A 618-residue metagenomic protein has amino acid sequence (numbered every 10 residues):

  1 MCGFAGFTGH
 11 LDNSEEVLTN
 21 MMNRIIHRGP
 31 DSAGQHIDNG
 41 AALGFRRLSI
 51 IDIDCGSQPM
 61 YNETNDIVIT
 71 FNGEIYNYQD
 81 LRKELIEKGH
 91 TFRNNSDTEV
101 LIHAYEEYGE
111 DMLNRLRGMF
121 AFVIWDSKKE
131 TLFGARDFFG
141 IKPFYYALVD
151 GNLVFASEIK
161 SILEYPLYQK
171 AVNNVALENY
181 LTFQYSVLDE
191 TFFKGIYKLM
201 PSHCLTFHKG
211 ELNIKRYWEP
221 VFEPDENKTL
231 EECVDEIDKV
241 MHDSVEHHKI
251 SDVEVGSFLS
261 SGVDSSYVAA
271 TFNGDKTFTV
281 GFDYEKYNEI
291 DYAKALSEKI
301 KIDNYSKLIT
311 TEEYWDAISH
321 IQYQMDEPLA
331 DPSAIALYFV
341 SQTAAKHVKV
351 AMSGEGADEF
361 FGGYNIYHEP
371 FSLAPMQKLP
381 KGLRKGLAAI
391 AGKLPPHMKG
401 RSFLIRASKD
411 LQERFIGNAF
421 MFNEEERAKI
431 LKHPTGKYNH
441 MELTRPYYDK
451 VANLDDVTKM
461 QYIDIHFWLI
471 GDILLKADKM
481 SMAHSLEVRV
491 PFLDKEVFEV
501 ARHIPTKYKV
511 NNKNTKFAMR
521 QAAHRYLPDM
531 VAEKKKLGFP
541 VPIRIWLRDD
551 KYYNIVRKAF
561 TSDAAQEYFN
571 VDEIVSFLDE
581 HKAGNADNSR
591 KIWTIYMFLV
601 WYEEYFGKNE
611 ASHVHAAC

Functional and structural regions predicted by a protein language model:
M1-F4, T19-N20, D111, G195-I196 (+6 more regions): Adenosyl-5′-phosphate
M1-M325, L337, S341, H524-R525 (+3 more regions): Cysteine-centered catalytic environments shared across enzyme families
Q35-I37, P143-Y146, Y267-A270, F360 (+4 more regions): Generic hydrophobic alpha-helical membrane-span motif
T131-F133, K142-P143, L163, E359-G363 (+2 more regions): Short catalytic/ligand-binding loop motif for oxyanion handling, primarily in non-cytosolic enzymes, centered on
L132, R401-S402: Conserved beta-loop-beta connector loops within the AMP-binding
F138, F339-H397, D455, W468 (+1 more regions): Active-site adenylate/phosphate-handling loop in enzymes that bind or generate adenylated species
S319-Y323, A345, H368-E369, W546-R548: Short low-complexity, flexible loop/linker segments enriched in glycine and/or proline with clustered acidic
L329-D331: Acceptor-substrate binding/catalytic loop of class I
